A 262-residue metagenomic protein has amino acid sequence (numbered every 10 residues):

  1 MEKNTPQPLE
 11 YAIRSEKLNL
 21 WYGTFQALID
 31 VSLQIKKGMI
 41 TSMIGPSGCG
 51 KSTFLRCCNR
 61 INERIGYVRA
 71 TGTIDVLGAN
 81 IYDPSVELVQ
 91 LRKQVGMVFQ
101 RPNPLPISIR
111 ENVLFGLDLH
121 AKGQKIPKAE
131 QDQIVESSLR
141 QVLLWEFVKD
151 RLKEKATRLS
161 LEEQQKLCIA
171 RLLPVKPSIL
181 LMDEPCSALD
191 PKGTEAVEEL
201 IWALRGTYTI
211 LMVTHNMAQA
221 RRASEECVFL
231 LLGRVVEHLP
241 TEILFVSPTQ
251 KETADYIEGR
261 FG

Functional and structural regions predicted by a protein language model:
N59, R110-K122, D132, K153 (+1 more regions): Short helical segment in ABC ATPase nucleotide-binding domains corresponding to the A-loop/adjacent helical element
T73-Q90, K153: ABC ATPase NBD Q-loop/coupling interface
V76-N80, A121, I126-D150: Conserved ABC ATPase "signature" region
E154-L159, E163: Conserved ABC ATPase signature
L180-D183: Catalytic Walker B motif of ABC-type/P-loop ATPase nucleotide-binding domains
P191-G193: Helix N-cap at the start of a conserved alpha-helix in ABC-type nucleotide-binding domains
H238-L239: ABC ATPase "signature
